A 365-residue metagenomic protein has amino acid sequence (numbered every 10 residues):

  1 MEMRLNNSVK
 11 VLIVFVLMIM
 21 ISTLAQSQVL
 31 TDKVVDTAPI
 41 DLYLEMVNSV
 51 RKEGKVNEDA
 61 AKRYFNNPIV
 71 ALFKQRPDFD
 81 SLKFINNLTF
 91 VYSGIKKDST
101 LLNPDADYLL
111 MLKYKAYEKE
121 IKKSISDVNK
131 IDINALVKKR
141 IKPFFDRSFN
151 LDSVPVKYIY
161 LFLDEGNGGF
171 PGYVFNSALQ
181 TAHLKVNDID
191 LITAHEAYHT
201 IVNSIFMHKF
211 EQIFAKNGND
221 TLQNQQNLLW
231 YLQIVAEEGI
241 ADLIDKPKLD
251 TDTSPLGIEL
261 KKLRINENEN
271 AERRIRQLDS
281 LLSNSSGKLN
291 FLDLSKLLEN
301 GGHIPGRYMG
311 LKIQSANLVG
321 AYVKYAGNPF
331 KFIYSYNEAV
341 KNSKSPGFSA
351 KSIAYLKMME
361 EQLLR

Functional and structural regions predicted by a protein language model:
M1-L30: Bacterial Sec-dependent N-terminal signal peptides
Q28-L102, S345-L356: N-terminal mature-domain "stem" immediately C-terminal to a signal peptide or N-terminal signal-anchor/transmembrane
L30-A38, W230-Y231, K296-G302: Structural motif
A38-D41, D59, A135, K139 (+4 more regions): Generic alpha-helical secondary structure signal
L42-E53, Y64-Q75, P143-F144, T200 (+6 more regions): Structured segments of extracytoplasmic/periplasmic soluble domains in secreted or envelope-associated proteins
P68-V128, L136-D146, G166-G168, L297-G302 (+3 more regions): Compact alpha-helical subdomains of small soluble proteins
G94-I258: Acidic/His-rich structured neighborhood in mature extracellular/periplasmic domains
G257-R365: Pan-zinc metallopeptidase signature
